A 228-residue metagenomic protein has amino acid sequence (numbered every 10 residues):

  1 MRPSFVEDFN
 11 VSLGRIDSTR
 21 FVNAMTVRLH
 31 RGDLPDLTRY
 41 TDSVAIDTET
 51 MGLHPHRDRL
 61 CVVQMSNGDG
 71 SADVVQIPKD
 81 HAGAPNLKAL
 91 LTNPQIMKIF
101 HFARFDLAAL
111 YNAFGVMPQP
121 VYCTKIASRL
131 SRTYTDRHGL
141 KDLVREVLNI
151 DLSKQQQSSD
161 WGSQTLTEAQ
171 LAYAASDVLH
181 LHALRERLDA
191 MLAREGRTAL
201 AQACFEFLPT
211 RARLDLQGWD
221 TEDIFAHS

Functional and structural regions predicted by a protein language model:
R2-S228: DEDD superfamily 3′-5′ metal-dependent exonuclease/proofreading module
